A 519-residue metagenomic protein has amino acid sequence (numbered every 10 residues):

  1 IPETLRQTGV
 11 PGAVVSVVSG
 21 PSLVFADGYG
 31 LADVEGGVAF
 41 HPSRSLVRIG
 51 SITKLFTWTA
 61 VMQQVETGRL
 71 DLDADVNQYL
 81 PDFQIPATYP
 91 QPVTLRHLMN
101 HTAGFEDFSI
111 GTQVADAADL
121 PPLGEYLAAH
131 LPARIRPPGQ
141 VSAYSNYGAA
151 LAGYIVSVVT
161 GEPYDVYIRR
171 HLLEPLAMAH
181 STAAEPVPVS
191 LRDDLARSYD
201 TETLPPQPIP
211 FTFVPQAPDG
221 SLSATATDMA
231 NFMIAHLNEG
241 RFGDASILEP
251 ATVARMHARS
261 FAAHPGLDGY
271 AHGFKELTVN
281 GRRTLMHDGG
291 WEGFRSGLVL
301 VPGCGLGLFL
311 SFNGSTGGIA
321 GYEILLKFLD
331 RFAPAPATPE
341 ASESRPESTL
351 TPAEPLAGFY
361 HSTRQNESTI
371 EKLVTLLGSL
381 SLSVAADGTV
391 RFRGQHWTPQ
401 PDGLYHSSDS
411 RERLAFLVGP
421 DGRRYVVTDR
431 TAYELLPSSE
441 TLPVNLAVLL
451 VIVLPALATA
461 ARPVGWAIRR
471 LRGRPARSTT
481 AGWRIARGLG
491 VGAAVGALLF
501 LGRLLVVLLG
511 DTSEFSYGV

Functional and structural regions predicted by a protein language model:
I1-V47, R69-D71, Q78, P86 (+2 more regions): Short, conserved catalytic-motif segment at the N-terminal edge
V15, P21, R48-D73, A149-S157 (+1 more regions): Active-site SXXK
G28-D33, A87-P302, F328: Short, surface-exposed loop or secondary-structure junction motifs that flank catalytic or metal-binding residues
V47-G50, S142-Y144: Catalytic tyrosine of NAD(P)H-dependent dehydrogenase/reductases that use a Tyr as the general acid/base
K275-V279, V299-G303, S383-D387, F416-G419: Short beta-strand micro-motifs enriched in acidic
M286, G297-G314, R424-T428: Short, well-ordered beta-strand elements
I319-V519: Peripheral terminal and inter-domain segments
